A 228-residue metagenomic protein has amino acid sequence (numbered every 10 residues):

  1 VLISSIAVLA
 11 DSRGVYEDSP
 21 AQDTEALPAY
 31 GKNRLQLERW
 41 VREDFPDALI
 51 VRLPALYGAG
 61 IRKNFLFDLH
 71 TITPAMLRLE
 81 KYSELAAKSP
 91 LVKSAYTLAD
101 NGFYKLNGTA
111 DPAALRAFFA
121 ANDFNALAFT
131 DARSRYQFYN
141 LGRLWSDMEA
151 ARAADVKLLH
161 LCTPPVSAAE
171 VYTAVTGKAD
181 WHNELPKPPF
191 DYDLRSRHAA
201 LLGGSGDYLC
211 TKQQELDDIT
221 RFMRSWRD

Functional and structural regions predicted by a protein language model:
V1-P28, W40, D44, A48-P54: Conserved Rossmann-fold NAD(P)-dependent oxidoreductase catalytic core, especially the SDR/UDP-sugar
I6-L9, A55-G58, R135-Y136, P164-S167 (+1 more regions): Short, solvent-exposed loop/turn segments at secondary-structure junctions
D11-G14, G60-R62, E170-Y172: Short glycine-/acidic-enriched loop or helix-start segments at secondary-structure transitions that form or flank
Y16-P20, L66-L69, K178: Glycine-rich, phosphate-binding/catalytic loops in enzymes
N33: Active-site helix of classical SDR
D47-I50, P54-Q137, R143: NAD(P)-dependent short-chain dehydrogenase/reductase
D131, Y139-A200, C210-D228: Mid/C-terminal beta-alpha module of Rossmann-like enzyme folds, strongest in SDR-family dehydrogenases/epimerases
